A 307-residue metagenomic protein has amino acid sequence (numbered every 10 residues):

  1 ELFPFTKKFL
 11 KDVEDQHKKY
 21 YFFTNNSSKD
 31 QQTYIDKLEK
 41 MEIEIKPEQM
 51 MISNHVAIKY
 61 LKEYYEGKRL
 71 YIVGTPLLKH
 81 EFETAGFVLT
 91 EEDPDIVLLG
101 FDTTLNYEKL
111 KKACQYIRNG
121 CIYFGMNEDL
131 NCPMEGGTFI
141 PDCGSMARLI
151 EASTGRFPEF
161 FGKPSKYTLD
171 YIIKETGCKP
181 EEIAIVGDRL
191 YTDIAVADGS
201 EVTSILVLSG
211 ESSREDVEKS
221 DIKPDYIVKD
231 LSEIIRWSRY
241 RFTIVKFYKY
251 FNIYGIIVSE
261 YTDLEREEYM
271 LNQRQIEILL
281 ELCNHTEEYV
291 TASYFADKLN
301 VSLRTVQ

Functional and structural regions predicted by a protein language model:
E1-K8, D12-D15, K29-M51, I58-R241: Asp-based, Mg2+/Mn2+-dependent phosphohydrolase catalytic module
K19: N-terminal phosphate-binding loop and flanking beta/alpha elements of the actin-like ATPase fold
N26: Conserved phosphate/oxyanion-binding catalytic-loop motifs
F242-Q307: Short, basic/aromatic recognition patches that contact phosphate-bearing ligands
